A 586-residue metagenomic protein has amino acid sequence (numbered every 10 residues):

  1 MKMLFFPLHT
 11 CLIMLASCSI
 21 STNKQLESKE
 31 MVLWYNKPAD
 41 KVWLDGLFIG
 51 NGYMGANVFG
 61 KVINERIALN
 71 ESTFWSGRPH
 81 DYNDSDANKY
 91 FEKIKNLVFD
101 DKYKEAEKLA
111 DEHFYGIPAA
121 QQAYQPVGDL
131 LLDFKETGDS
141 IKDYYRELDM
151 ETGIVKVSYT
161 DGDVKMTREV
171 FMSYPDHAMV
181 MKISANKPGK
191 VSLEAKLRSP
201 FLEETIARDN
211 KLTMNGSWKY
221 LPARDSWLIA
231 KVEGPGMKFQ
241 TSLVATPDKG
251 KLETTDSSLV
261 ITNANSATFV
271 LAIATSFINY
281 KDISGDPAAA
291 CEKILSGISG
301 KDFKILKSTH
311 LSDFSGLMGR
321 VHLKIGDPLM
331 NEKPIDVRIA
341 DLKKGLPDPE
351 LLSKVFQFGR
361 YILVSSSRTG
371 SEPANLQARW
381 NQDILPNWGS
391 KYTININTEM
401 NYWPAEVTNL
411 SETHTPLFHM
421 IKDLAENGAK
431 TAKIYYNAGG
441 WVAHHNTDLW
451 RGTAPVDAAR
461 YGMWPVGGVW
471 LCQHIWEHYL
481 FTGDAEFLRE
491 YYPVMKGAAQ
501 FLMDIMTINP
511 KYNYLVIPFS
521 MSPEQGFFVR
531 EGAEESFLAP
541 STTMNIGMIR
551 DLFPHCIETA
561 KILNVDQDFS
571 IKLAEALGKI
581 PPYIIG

Functional and structural regions predicted by a protein language model:
M1-Q25: Bacterial Sec-dependent N-terminal signal peptides
T22-R460, V466, I475-Y479, K496-A499 (+6 more regions): Aromatic-residue-lined binding/catalytic grooves and analogous aromatic/hydrophobic interfacial grooves in multimeric
L351-K354, F487-E490, V494, S541: Alpha-helical initiation/capping and key positions within long helical/coiled-coil segments
G462, A485-E486: Short, contiguous acidic/charged loop-to-helix segments that flank catalytic cores in large enzymes
F487-I505, R550: Extended amphipathic alpha-helical segments enriched in small hydrophobics
M521-P523: Active-site-proximal loop/turn and secondary-structure-junction residues that shape catalytic pockets, frequently
Q525-S541: Short beta-alpha connecting loops at secondary-structure transitions that line or flank enzyme active sites
